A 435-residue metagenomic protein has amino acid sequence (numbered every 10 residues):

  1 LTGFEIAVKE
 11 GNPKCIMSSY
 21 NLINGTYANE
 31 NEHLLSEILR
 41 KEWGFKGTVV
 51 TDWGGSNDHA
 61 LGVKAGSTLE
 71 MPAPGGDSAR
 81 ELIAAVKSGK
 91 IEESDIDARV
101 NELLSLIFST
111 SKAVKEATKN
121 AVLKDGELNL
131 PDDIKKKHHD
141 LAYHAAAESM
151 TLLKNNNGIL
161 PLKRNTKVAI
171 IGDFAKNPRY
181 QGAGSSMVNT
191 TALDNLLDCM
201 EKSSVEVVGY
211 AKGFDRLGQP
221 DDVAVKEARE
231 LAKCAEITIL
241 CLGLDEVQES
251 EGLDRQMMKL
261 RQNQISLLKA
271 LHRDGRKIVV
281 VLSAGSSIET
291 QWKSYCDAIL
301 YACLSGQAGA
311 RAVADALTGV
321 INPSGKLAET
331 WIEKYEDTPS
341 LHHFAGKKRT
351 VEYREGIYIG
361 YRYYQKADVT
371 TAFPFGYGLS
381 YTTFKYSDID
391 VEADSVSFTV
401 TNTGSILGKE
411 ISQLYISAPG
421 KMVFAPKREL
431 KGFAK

Functional and structural regions predicted by a protein language model:
L1-N12, L35, L39, L104-S109 (+2 more regions): Structured alpha-helical segments in the cores of large, soluble enzyme domains
L1-T2, G25-E30, E42-G44, T51-N57 (+4 more regions): C-terminal non-catalytic regions of proteins with extracellular/luminal or membrane-system context
E5-K9, F108-K119, S204-V208, K326 (+1 more regions): Proline-centered turn/helix-capping motifs that create local helix->coil transitions or kinks
K9, P13-K14, T68, E206 (+1 more regions): Short acidic/polar active-site loop segments enriched in Thr and Asp
N12-K14, W43-G47, S67, R276: Short, well-ordered coil/turn segments that N-cap beta-strands
I16, D52, G66, L103 (+1 more regions): Conserved, mostly hydrophobic/aromatic
G66, L82-N120: Long, well-ordered, tryptophan-enriched scaffold segments
